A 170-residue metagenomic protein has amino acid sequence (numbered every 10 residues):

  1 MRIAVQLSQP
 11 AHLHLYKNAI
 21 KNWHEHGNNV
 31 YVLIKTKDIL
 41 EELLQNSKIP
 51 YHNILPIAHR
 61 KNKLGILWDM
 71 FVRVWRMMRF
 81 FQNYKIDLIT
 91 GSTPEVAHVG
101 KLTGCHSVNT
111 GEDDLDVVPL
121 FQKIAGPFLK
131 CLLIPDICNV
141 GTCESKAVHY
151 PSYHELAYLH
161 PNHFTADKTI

Functional and structural regions predicted by a protein language model:
M1-P10: Nucleotide-activated donor-dependent transferases that construct or modify glycoconjugates
L7, H24-D69: Conserved nucleotide-sugar phosphate-binding/catalytic loop shared by glycosyltransferases and other
P10-H24: Short amphipathic alpha-helix
D38, I89-T103: An aromatic- and histidine-rich active-site surface loop
I54-R60, G111-P119, I137-N139: Short, acidic/turn-prone active-site loops that include or flank metal/cofactor- and phosphate-binding residues
K63-K85: An amphipathic, basic-hydrophobic alpha-helix
F81, V108-T110, P119-L132: A conserved, positively charged/aromatic
L129-I170: A nucleotide-sugar donor-handling region in carbohydrate enzymes
